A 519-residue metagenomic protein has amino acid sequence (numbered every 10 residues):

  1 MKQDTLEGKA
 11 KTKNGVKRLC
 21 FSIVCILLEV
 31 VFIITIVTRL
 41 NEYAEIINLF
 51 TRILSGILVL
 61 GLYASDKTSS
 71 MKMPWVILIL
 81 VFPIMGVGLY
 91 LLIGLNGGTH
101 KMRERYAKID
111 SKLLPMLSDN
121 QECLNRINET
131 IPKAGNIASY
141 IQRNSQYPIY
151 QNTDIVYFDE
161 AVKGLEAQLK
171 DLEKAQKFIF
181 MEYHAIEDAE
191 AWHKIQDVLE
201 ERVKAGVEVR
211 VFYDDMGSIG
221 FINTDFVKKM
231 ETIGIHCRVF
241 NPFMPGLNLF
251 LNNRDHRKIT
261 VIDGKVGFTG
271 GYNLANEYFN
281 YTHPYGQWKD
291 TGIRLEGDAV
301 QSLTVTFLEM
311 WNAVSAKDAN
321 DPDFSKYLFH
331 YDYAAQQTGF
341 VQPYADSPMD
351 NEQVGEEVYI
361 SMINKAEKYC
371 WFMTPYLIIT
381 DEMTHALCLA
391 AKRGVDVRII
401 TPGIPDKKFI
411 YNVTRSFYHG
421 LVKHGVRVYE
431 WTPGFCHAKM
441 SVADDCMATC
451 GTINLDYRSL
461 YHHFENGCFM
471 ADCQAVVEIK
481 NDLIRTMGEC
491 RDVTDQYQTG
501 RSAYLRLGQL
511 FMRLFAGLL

Functional and structural regions predicted by a protein language model:
M1-E357, S361, P405, H419-H424 (+6 more regions): N-terminal localization/anchoring segments of enzymes in phospholipid and broader phosphate metabolism
G355-F372, K392: Long hydrophobic segments that form regular secondary structure
M373-T374, T401, W431, C450-G451: Thr-Gly-centered strand-to-loop micro-motif
Y376-V397, P402, K407: Helical hairpin unit composed of two closely spaced alpha helices linked by a short loop
H385, Y411-R415: Short glycine/threonine-rich loop-to-helix capping motif typified by GTGT followed within a few residues by an Asp-Pro
R427: Surface segments flanking catalytic/ligand-binding clefts of nucleic-acid enzymes
K439: Catalytic-core elements of nucleic-acid end-processing and repair enzymes
